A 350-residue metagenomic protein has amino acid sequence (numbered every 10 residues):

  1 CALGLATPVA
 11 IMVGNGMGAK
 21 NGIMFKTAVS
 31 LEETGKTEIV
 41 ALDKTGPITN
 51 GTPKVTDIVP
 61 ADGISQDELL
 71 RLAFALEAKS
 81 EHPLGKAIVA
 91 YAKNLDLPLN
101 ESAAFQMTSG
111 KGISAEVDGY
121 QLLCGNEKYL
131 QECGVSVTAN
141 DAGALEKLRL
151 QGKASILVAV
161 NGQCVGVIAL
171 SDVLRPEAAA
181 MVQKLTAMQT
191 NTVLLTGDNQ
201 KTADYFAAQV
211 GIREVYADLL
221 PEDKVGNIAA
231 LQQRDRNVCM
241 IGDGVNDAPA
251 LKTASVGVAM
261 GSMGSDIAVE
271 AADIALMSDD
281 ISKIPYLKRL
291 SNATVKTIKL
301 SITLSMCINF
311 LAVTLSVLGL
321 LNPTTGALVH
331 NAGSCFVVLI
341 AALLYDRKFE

Functional and structural regions predicted by a protein language model:
C1, G46, L185, G333: Conserved S/T- and glycine-rich ATP-binding loop of Class I adenylate-forming
A2-L76, L231-Q232, A250: Conserved catalytic phosphorylation-site environment of P-type ATPases
A6-G16, K54-D57, A87-N94, E270-A271 (+2 more regions): Re-entrant/interfacial helical elements at transmembrane boundaries that shape and gate the permeation pathway
T7, T196-D198, G333: Conserved phosphate-coupling serine/threonine residues in phosphotransfer and NTP-handling enzymes
F25, T37, V117-G119, G152 (+2 more regions): Conserved ATP-binding TGD loop and adjacent catalytic N/P-domain core of P-type ATPases
P47-I48, C164, C335: Hydrophobic "anchor" residues
V59-T190, Q200, I212-E222, N227: P-type ATPase nucleotide-binding
A272, M277-E350: Membrane-embedded transport module
